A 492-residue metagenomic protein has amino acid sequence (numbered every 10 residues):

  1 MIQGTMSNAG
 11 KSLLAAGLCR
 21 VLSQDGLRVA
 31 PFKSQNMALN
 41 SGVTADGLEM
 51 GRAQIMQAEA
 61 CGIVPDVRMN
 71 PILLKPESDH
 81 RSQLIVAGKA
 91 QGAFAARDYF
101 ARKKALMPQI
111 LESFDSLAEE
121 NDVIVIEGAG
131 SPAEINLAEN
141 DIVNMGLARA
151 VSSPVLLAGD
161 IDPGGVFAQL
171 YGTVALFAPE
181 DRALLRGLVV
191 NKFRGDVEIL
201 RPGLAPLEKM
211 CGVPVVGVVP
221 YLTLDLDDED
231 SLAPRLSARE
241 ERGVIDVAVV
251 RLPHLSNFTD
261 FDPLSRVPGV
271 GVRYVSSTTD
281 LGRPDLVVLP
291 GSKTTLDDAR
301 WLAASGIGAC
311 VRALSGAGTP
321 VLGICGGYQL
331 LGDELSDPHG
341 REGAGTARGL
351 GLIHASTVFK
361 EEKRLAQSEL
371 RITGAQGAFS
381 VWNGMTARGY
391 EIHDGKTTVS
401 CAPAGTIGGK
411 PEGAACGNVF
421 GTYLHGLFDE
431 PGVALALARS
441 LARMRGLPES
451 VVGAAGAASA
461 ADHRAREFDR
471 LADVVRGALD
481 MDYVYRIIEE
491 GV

Functional and structural regions predicted by a protein language model:
M1-A313, P320, D337, E361 (+1 more regions): Flexible phosphate-sensing "switch/lid" loops adjacent to ATP/NTP-binding sites across phosphate-transfer
C325-G326: Catalytic nucleophile serine of serine hydrolases, specifically the conserved "nucleophile elbow" pentapeptide
Q329: Glycine-rich SAM-binding Motif I of class I
G332-M385, G389: A conserved active-site-flanking secondary-structure segment within enzyme catalytic domains
